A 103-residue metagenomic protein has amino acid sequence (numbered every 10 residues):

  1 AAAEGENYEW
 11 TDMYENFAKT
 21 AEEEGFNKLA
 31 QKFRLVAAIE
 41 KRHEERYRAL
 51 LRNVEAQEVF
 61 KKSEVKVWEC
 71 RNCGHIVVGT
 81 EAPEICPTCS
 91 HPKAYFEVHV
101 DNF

Functional and structural regions predicted by a protein language model:
A1-F103: Non-heme di-metal
